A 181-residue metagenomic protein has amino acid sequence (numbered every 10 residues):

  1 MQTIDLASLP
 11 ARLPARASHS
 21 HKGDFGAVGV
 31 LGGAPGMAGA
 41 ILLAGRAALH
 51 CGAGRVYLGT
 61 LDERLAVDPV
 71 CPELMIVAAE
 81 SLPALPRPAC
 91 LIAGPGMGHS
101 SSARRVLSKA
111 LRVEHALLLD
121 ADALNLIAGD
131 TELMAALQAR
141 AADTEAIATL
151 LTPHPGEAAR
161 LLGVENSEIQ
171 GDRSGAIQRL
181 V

Functional and structural regions predicted by a protein language model:
M1-A121, N125-V181: Small-residue (G/A/S/T)-rich helix-start motifs and N-terminal tracts that mark the onset
